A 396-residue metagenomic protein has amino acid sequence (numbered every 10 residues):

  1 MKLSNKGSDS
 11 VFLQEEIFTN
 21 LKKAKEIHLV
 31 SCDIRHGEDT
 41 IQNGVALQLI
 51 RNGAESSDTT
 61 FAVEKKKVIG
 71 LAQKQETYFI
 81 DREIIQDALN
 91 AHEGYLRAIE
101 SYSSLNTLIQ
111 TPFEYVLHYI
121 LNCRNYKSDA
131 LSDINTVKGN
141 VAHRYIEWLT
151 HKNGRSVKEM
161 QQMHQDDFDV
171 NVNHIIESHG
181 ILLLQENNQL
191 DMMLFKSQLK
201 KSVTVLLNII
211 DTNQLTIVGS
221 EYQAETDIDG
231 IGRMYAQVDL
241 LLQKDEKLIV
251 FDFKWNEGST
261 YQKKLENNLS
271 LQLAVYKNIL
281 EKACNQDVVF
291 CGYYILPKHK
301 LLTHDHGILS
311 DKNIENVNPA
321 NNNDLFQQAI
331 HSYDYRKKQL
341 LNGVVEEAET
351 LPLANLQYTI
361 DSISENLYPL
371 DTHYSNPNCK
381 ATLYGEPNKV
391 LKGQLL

Functional and structural regions predicted by a protein language model:
M1, L47-F61, A130-S132, C284-V288: A signal for specific C-terminal beta-sheet/loop modules enriched in small/flexible residues with GP/PG/PP motifs
M1, N43-G44, S101, E266: Generic structural signal for alpha-helix starts
L3-A54, N342-I360: C-terminal accessory regions
V30, G37, G70-L396: RecB-family 4Fe-4S metal-dependent nuclease core
I41-I84: Helicase C-terminal subdomain and adjacent C-terminal extension
